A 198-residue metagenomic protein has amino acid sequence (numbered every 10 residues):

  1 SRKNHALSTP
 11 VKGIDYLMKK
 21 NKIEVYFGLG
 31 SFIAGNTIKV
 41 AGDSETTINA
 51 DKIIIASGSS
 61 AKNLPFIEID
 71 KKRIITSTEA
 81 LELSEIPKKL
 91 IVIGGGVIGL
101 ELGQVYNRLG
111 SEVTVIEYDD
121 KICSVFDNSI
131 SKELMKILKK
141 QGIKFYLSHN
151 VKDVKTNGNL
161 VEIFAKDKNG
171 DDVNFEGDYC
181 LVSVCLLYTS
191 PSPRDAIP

Functional and structural regions predicted by a protein language model:
S1-R2: Glycine-rich active-site loop/strand segments that organize a redox cofactor
A6-V11, D15, L81-E82, P87-I91 (+2 more regions): Rossmann-like dinucleotide-binding cores of NAD(P)H-dependent redox enzymes
S8-I93, E162-S190: FAD-binding core/adjacent interface of flavoenzyme oxidoreductases
S31, K152, R194: Adenine-nucleotide cofactor-binding loop residues
K62, K121, A196: Active-site loop signature of alpha/beta-hydrolase-fold enzymes
Y188-P198: Single conserved hydrophobic/aromatic residue that forms the stacking wall/gate of nucleotide- or nucleobase-binding
